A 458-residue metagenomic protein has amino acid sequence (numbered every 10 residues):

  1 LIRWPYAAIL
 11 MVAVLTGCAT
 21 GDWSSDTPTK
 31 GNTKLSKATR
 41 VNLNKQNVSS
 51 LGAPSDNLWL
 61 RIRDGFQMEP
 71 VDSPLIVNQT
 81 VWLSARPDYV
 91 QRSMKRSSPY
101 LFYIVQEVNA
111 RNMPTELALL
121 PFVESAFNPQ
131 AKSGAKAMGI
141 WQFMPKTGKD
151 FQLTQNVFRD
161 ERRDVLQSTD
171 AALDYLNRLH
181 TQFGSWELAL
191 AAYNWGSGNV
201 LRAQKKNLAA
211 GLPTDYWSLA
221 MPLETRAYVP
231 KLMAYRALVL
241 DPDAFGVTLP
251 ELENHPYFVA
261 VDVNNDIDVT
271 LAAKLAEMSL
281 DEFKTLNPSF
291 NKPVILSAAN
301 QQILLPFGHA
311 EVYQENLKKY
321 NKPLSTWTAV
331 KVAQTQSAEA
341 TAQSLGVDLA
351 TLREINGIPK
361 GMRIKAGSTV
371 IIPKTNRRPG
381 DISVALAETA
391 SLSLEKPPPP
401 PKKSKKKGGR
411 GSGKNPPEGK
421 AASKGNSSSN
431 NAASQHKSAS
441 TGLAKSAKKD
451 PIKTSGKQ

Functional and structural regions predicted by a protein language model:
L1-A8: Bacterial N-terminal signal peptides that target proteins for export
Y6, G17-N112, L117: An acidic, Gly/Ser/Thr/Pro-rich helix-cap/linker signature
S24-V48, I372-Q458: Compositionally biased, proline/threonine/alanine/serine-rich low-complexity intrinsically disordered stretches
N78-R92, F127-A135, Q142-G184, Q204-L219 (+2 more regions): Substrate-binding clefts and substrate-entry loops adjacent to catalytic sites of polymer-processing enzymes acting on
L83-L101, A110-M113, S133-W141, E161-A172 (+8 more regions): Solvent-exposed, acidic/flexible segments
M113-Q130, A189-N194, K284-N287, L352-N356 (+1 more regions): Short, functionally critical alpha-helical segments immediately adjacent to catalytic or ligand/cofactor-binding
P250-L280, N321-G346, K365-S368, K403-K420 (+5 more regions): Primarily a LysM-type cell-wall glycan-binding module
L286-K318, L349-A390, K445, K457: Extracellular LysM carbohydrate-binding repeats and other cell-envelope/extracellular binding modules
